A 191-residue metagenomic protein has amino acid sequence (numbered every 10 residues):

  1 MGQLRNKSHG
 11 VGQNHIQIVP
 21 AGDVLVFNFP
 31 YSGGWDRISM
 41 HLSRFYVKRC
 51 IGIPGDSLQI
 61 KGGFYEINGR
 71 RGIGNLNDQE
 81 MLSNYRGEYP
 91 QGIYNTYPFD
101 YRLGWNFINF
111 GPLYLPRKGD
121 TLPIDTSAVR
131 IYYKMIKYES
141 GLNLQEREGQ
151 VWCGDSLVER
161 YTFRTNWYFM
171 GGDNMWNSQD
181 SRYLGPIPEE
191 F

Functional and structural regions predicted by a protein language model:
M1-F191: Soluble "head" domains of membrane/secretory-pathway proteins
